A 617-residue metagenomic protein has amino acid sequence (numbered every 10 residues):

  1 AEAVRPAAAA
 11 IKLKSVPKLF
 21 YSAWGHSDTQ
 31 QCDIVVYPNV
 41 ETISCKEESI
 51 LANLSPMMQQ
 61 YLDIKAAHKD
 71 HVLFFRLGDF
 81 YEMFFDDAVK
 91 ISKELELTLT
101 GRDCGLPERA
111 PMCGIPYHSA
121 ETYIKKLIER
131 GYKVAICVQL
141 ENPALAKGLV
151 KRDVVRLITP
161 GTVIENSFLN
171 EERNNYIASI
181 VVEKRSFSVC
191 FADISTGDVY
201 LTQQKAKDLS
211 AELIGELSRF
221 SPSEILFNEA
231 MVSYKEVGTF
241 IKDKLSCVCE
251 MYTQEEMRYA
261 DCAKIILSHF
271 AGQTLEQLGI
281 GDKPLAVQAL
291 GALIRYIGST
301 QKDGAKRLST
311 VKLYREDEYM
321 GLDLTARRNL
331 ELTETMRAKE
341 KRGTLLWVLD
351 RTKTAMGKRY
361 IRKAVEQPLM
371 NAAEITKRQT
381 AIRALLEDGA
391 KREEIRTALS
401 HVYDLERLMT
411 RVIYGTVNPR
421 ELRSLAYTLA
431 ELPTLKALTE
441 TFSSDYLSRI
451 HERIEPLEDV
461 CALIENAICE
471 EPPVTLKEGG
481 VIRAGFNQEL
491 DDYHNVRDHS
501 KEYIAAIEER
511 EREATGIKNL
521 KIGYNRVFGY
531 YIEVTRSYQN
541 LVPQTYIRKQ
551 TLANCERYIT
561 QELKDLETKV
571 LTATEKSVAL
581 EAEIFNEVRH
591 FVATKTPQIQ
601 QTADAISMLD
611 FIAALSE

Functional and structural regions predicted by a protein language model:
A1, A7, L13-I43, S49: Short, often N-terminal, low-complexity regions that either remain intrinsically disordered or form a short helix
K46-A384, T397-I413, V417-E509: Charged catalytic and DNA/RNA-contacting regions of genome-maintenance and nucleic-acid-processing enzymes
Y414, N418, T428-E431, R449 (+3 more regions): Charged, surface-exposed helical/loop "interaction arms" that form contiguous linear patches used for dimerization
A467, Y530-Y546: Cytosolic, long alpha-helical scaffolding segments
C469, L552, E556-R589: Extended, charged coiled-coil "arm/hinge" scaffolds of SMC/Rad50-like chromosome-maintenance ATPases and other large
